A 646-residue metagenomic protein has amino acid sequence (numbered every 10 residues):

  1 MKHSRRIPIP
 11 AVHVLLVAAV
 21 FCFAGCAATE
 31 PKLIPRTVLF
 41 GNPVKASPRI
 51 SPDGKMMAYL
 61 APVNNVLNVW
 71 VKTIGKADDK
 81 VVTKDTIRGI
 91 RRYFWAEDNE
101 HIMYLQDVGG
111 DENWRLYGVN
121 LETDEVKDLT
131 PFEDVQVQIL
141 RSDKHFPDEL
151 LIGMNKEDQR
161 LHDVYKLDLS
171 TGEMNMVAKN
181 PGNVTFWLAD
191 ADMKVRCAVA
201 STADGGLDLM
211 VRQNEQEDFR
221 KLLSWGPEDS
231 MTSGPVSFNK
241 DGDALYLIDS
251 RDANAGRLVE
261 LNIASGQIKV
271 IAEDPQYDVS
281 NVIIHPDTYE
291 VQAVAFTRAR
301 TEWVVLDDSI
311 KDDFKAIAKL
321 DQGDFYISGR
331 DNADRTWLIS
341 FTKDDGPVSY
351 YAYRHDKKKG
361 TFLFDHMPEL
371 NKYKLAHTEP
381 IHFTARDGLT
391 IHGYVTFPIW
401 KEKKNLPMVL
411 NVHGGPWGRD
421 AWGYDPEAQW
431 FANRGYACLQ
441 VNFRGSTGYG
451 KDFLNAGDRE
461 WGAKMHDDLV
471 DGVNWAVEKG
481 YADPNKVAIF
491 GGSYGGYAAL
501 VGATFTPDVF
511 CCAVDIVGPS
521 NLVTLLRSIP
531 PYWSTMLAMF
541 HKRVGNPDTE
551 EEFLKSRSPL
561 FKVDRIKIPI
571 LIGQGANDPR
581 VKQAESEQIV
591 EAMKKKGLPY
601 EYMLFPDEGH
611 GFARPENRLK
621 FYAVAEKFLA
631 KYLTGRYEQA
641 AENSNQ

Functional and structural regions predicted by a protein language model:
K2-L15: Bacterial N-terminal signal peptides that target proteins for export
F23-G25: C-terminal motif of bacterial Sec signal peptides marking the signal peptidase cleavage site
A27-L33: Bacterial Sec signal peptide processing site at the extreme N-terminus
F40-A46, M56, N64-V69, K84-R91 (+4 more regions): Peripheral, non-catalytic segments that deliver or gate enzyme domains
P48-S51, D79: Glycine/alanine-rich phosphate-binding loops at beta-alpha junctions
M408, A432-N442, E601: A fold-wide structural signal in alpha/beta-hydrolase
V412-G414, Q574: The conserved beta1-alpha1 loop
F443-Q646: Active-site-proximal cap/loop segments of hydrolase catalytic domains
